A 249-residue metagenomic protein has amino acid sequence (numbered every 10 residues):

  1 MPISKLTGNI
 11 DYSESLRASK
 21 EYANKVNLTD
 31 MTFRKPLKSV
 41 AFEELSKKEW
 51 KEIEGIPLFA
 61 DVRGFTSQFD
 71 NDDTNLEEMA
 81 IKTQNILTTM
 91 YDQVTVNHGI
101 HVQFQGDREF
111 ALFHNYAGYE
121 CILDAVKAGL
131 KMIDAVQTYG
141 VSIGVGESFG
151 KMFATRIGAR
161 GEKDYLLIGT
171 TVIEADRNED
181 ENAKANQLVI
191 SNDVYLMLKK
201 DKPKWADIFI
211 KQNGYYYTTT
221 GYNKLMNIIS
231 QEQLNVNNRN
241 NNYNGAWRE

Functional and structural regions predicted by a protein language model:
M1-E43, E174, K184-E249: Intrinsically disordered, glycine/charged-rich C-terminal tails and inter-domain linkers that flank nucleotidyl cyclase
L6-S13, R17, E54-A60, G140-V141: Short acidic/polar alpha-helix capping motifs at helix-coil junctions
E43-E120: Catalytic NTP-binding/metal-coordinating core of nucleotidyl cyclase/transferase enzymes
Q84-L87, V126, G169-A175: Amphipathic alpha-helical transducer elements in NTP-driven molecular machines
Q93-D124, T138-T170: Catalytic core of nucleotidyl cyclases, primarily class III adenylyl/guanylyl cyclases
A125-M132: Short amphipathic alpha-helices in soluble, non-transmembrane regions that often serve as interface/regulatory elements
I133-Q137, E179-N182: Protein kinase-like catalytic domain
G144-T155, A159-W205: Active-site/pore-lining binding-face segments in mid-to-C-terminal subdomains
